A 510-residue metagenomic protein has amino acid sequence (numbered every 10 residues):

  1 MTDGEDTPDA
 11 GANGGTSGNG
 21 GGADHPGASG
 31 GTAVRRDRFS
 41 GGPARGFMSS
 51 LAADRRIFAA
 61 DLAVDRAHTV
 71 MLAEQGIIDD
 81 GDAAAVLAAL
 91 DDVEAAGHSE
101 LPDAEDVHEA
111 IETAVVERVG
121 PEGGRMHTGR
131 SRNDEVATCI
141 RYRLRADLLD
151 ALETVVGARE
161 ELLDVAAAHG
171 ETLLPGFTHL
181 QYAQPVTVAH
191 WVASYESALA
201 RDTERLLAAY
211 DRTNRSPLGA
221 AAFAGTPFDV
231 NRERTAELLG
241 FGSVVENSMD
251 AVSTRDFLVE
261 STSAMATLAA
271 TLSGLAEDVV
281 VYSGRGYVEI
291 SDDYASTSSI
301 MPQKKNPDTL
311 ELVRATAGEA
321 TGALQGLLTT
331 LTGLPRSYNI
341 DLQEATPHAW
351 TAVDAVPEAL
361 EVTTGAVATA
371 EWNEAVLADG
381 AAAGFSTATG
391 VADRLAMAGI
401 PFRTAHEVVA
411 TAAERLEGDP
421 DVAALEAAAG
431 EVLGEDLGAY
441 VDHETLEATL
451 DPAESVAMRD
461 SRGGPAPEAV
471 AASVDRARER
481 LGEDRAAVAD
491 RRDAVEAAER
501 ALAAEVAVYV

Functional and structural regions predicted by a protein language model:
T2-D6, G22-A59, V64, Q303-L310 (+1 more regions): Glycine-rich cofactor/substrate-binding loops
T2-D9, G22-A193, A200-T203, A428-P467 (+1 more regions): A helix-coil-helix interface module used to build multimeric assemblies and to scaffold catalytic/cofactor sites
H68-I78, H190-S194, F257-T267, V391-G399: Short, well-ordered beta-strand elements within core beta-sheets of diverse protein domains
V70, E74, A95-H98, G120 (+19 more regions): Charged/polar positions within long, soluble alpha-helices
A110-T113, E117-P121, Q184-T330: Internal glycine-rich alpha/beta core junctions
T128-L144, A251-T254, S298-D308, D341: Short, glycine/alanine-rich amphipathic alpha-helical segment that often forms an alpha-turn-alpha hairpin
L144-L162, V192, L199, L206 (+12 more regions): Amphipathic alpha-helical coiled-coil segments
